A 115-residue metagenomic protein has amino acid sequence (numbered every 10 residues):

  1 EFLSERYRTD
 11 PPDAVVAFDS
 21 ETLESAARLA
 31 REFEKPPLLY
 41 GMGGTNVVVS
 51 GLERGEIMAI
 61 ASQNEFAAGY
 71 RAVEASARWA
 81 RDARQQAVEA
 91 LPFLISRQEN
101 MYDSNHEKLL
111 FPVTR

Functional and structural regions predicted by a protein language model:
E1-S50: Hydrophobic alpha-helical
F2, G51-E53, H106-K108: Short aromatic-enriched loop/helix-cap "lid" or pocket-rim segments at secondary-structure transitions that line
L29, G55, W79-A83: Change "in soluble alpha/beta enzymes" to "in soluble alpha/beta proteins
L38, M58-A59, L94: Conserved beta-strand segments of alpha/beta enzyme cores
G41, A61-S62, R97: Structural signal for conserved beta-strand scaffold positions within catalytic alpha/beta enzyme cores
V47-L52, G69-V73: Short, charged, surface-exposed secondary-structure boundary motifs
R54-F66: Short beta-strand elements at the ligand-binding edges of bilobed clamshell
E65-R115: Hinge/cleft segment of the Venus flytrap/periplasmic-binding protein
